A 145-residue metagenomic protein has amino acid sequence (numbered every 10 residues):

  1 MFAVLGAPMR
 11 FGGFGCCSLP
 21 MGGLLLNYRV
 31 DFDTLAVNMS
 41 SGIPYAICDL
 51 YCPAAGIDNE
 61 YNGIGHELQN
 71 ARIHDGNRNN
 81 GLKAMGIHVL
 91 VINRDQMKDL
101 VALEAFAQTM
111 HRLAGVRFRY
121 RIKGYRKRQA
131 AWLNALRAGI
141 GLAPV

Functional and structural regions predicted by a protein language model:
M1-V145: Surface segments flanking catalytic/ligand-binding clefts of nucleic-acid enzymes
